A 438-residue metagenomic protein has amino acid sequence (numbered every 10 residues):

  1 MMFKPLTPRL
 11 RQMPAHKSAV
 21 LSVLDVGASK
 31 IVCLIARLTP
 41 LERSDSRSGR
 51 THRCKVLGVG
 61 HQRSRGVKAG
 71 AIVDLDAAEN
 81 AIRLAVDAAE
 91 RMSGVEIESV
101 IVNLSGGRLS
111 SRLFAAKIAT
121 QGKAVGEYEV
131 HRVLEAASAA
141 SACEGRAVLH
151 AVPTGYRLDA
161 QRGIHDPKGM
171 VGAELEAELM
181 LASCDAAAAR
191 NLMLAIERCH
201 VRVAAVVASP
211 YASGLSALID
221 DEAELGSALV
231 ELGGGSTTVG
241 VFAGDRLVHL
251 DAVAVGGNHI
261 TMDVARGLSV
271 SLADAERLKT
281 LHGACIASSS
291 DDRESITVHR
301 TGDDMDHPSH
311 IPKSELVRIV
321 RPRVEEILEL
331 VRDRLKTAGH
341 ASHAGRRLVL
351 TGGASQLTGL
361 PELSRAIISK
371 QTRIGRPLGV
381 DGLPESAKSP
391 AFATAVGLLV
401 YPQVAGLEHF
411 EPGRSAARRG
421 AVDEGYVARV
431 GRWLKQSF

Functional and structural regions predicted by a protein language model:
M1-K30, L34-L229, R246-L247, V270-V317 (+5 more regions): Nucleotide/phosphate-binding catalytic cleft detector across ATP-hydrolyzing and phosphate-transferring enzymes
K55, E231-S236, G240, R365-P377: Acidic-glycine-rich active-site phosphate/pyrophosphate-binding loop
S105, C184, G283-A287, H343-I367: Glycine-rich phosphate-binding loops at beta-strand->alpha-helix junctions
L179, L225-G267: Glycine-rich phosphate-binding loop of actin/hexokinase-like ATP-binding domains
A188, G256, I260, Q356 (+1 more regions): Catalytic-loop motifs flanking and including active-site residues across diverse enzymes
R323-R332: A general structural motif
V331, L350, L398: Hydrophobic, well-ordered secondary-structure elements that form the walls of internal hydrophobic environments
A344, P377-L378: Extended, low-charge hydrophobic alpha-helical regions
